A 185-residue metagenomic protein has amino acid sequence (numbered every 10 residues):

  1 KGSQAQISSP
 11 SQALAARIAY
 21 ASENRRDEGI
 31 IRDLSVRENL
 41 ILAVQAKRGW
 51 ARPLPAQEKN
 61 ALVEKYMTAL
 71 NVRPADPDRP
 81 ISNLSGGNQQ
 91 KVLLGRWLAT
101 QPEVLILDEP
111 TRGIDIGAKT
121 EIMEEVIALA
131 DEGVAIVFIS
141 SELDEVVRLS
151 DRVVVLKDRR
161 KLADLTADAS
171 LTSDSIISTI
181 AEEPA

Functional and structural regions predicted by a protein language model:
K1-A185: Glycine-rich phosphate-binding loops of nucleotide-dependent enzymes
